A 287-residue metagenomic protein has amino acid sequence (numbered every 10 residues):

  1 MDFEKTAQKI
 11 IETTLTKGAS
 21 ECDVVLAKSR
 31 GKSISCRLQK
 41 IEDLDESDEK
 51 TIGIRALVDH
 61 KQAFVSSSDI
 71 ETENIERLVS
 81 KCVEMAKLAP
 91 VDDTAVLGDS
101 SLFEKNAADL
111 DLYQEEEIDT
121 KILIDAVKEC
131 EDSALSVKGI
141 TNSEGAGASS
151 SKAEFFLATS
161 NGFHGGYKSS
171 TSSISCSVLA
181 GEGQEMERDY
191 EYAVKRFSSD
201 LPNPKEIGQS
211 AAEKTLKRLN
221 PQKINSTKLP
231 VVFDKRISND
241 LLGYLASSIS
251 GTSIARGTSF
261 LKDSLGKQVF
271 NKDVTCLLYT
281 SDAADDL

Functional and structural regions predicted by a protein language model:
M1-Y279: Active-site bordering "gate/hinge" segments that shape substrate access to catalytic or cofactor-binding pockets
Y279-L287: Single conserved hydrophobic/aromatic residue that forms the stacking wall/gate of nucleotide- or nucleobase-binding
